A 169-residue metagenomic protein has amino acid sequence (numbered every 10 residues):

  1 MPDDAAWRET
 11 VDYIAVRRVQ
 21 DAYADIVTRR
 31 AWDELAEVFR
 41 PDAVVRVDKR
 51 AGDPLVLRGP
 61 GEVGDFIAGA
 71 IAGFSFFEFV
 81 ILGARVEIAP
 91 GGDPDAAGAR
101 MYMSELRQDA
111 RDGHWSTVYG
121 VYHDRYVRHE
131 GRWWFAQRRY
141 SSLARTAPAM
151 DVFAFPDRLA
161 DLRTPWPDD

Functional and structural regions predicted by a protein language model:
M1-A5, K49-E62, F153-A154, R158-A160: Short, charge-rich amphipathic segments
M1-P41: Short, low-complexity N-terminal intrinsically disordered segments enriched in polar/charged residues
P2-D4, A72-D169: A beta-strand edge to alpha-helix "cap/lid" segment located at domain peripheries
A6-W7, I26-T28, P60-G69, L106-D109 (+1 more regions): Short amphipathic alpha-helical surface micro-motifs
D33-M103: A solvent-exposed, acidic/Ser-Thr-rich amphipathic alpha-helical stretch
